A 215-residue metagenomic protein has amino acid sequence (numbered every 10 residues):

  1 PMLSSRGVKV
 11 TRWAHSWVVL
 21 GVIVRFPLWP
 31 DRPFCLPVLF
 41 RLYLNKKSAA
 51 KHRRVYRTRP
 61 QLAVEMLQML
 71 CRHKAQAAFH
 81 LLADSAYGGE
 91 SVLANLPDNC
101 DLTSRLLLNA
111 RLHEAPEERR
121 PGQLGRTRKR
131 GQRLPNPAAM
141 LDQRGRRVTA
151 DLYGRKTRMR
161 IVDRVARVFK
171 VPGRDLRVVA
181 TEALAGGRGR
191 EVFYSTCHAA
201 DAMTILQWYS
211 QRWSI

Functional and structural regions predicted by a protein language model:
P1-A14, R25: N-terminal extension/subdomain marker
T11-S16, G186-G189: Short, flexible loop/turn motifs enriched in small residues
V18-V22: Short beta-strand scaffold segments in enzyme catalytic cores
P27-I215: Single, function-defining residue in the core of a domain
